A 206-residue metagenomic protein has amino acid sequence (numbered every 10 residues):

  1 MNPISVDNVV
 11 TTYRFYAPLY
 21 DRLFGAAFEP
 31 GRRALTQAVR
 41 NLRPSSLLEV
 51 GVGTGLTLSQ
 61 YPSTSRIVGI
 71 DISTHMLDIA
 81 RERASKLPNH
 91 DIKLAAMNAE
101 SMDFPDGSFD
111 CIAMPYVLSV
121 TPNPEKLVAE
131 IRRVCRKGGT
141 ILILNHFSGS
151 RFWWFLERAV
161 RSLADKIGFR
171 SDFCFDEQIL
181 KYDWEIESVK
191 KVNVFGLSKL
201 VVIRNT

Functional and structural regions predicted by a protein language model:
M1-R43, L56, F155-S162, N193-G196: Conserved class I S-adenosyl-L-methionine
D7, F24-A26, L142-S198: C-terminal alpha-helical "lid/dimerization" subdomain adjacent to the S-adenosyl-L-methionine
L48-S101: Class I SAM-dependent methyltransferase SAM/SAH-binding core
I67, I141-L142: A short hydrophobic/small-residue beta-strand
E100-C111: A short acidic, Gly/Pro-enriched loop at the edge of an enzyme's catalytic core that lines a small-molecule cofactor
C111-N123: A short SAM/SAH-binding and catalytic strip from SAM-dependent methyltransferases
E125-K137: A short glycine-rich, Lys/Arg-flanked "PGG" loop and its adjoining helix->strand segment in the class I
V201-T206: C-terminal lobe and adjacent flexible extensions of AdoMet/dcAdoMet transferase-like proteins
